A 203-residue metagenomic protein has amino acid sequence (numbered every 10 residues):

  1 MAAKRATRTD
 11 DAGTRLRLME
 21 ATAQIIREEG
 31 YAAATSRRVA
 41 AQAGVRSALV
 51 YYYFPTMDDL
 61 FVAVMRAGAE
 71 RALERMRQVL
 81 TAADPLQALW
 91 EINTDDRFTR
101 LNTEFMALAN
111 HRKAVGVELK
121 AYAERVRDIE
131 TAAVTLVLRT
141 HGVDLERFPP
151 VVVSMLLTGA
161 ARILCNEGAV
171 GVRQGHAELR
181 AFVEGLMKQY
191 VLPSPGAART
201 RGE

Functional and structural regions predicted by a protein language model:
M1-G13, Q24, V170, S194-E203: N-terminal intrinsically disordered/low-complexity leader segments
T14, M57, V64, G68 (+4 more regions): Hydrophobic/aromatic residues within well-ordered alpha-helical segments
T14-R17, A21-D59, A63: Helix-turn-helix
R17, A21-E29, R71, R75 (+4 more regions): Solvent-exposed, amphipathic alpha-helical segments
E20, A48, Q87, R100-E104 (+1 more regions): Positions in alpha-helical segments
A63, E70-R100, R147-L157: Hydrophobic alpha-helical connector segments
D95-K120: Amphipathic alpha-helical segments used for helix-helix packing
G116-K120, V137-E203: Hydrophobic/aromatic-rich alpha-helical bundle segments in the mid-to-C-terminal region
